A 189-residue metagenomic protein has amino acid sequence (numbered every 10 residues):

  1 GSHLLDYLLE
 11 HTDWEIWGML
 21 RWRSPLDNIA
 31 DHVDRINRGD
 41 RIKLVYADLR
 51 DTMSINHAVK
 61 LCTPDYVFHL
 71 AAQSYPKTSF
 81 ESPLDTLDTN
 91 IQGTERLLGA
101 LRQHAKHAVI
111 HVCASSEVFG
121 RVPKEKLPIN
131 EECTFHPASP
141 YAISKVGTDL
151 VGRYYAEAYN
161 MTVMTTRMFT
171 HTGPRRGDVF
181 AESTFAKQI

Functional and structural regions predicted by a protein language model:
G1-H171: N-terminal Rossmann-like NAD(P)+-binding domain of SDR-like oxidoreductases, especially those catalyzing
V146, H171-F185: Glycine/proline-rich active-site loop of Rossmann-fold NAD(P)-dependent oxidoreductases
E157, T162, S183-I189: Alpha-helical substrate-binding/gating segment
